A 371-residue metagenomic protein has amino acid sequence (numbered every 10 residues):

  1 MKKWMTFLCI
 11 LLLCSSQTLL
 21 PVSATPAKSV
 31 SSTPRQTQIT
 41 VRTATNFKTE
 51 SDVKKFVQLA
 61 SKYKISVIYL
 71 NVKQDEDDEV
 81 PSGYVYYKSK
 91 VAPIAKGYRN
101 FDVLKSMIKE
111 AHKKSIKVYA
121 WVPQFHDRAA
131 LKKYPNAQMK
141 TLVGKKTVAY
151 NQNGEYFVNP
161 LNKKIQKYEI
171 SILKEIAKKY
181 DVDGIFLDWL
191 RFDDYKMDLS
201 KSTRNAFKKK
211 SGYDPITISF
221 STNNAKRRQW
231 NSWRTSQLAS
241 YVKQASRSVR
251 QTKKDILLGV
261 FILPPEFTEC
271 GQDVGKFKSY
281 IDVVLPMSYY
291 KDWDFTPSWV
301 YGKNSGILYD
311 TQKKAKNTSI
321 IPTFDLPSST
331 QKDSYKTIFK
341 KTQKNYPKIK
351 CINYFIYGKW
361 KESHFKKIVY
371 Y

Functional and structural regions predicted by a protein language model:
S15-V30: Sec-dependent signal peptide cleavage junction
A27-V53, A60, V260-I262, P327: Boundary/entry segment of secreted carbohydrate-active catalytic domains
S31-T40, K48, Y119-A120, F125-K179 (+1 more regions): Active-site-adjacent "subsite" loops/lids of carbohydrate-active enzymes
N46-K62, I165-I176, E266-S279, Q331-K344: Short, acidic/polar
D52-E79, K179-G184, F277-V284, K348-I352: Catalytic domains of carbohydrate-active enzymes, especially glycoside hydrolases
F56, Q74-H126, K226-T252, Y301: Aromatic-lined substrate-binding rim segments of carbohydrate-active enzymes
K145-Y280, Y289-F295: Polysaccharide-binding and catalytic clefts of secreted carbohydrate-active enzymes
I281-Y371: Substrate-binding cleft of secreted/luminal carbohydrate-active enzymes
